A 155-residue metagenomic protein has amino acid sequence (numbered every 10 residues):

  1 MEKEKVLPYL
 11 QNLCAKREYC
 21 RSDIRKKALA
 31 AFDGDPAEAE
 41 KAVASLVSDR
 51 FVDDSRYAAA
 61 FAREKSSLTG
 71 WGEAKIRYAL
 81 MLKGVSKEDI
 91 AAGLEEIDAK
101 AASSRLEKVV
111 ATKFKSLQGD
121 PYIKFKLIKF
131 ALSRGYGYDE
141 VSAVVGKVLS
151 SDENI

Functional and structural regions predicted by a protein language model:
M1-I155: An alpha-helical, amphipathic repeat domain used for nucleic-acid recognition, typified by the mTERF helical solenoid
